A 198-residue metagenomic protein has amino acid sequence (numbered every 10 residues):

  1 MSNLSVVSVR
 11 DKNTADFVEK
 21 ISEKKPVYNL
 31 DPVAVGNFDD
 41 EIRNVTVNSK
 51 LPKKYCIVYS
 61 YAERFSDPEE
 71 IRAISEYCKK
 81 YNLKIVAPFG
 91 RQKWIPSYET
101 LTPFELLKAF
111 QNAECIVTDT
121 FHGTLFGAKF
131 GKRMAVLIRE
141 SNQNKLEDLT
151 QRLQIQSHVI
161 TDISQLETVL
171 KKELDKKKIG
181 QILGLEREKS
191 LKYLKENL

Functional and structural regions predicted by a protein language model:
M1-L198: Active-site anion-handling motifs in enzyme catalytic cores
